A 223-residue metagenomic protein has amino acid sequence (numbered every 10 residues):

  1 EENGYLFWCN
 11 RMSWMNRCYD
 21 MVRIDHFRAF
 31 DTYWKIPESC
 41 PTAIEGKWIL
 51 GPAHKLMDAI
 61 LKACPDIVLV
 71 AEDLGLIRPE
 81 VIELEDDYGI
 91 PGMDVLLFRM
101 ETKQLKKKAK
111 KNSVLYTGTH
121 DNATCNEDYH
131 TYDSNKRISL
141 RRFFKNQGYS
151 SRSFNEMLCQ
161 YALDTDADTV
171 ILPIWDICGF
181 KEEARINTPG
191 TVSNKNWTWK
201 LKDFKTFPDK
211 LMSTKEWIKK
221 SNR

Functional and structural regions predicted by a protein language model:
E1-I171, W175-I177, S193-K205: Alpha-amylase-like alpha-glycosidases and glucanotransferases acting on alpha-linked glucans and related
D164, C178-R223: Structured C-terminal cap/extension of enzyme domains
